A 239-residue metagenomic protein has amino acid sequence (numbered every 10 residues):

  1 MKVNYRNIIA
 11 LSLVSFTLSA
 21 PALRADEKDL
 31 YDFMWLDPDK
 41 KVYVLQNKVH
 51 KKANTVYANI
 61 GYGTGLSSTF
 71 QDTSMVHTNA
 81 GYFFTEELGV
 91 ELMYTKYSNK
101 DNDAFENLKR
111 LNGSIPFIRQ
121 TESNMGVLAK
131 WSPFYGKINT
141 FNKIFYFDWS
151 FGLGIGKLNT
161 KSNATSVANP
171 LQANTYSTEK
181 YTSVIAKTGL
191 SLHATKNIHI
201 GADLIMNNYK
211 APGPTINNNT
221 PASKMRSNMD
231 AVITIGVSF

Functional and structural regions predicted by a protein language model:
R24-G81: Short glycine/proline- and aromatic-enriched beta-strand/turn motifs that initiate or cap beta-hairpins
Y43-V49, L66, F84-E86, K130-Y146 (+2 more regions): Outer-membrane beta-barrel proteins
H50-K52, S68-F70, F117-T121, K143-F145 (+2 more regions): Replace "Gram-negative outer membrane beta-barrel proteins" with "bacterial and organellar outer membrane beta-barrel
V56, E87-V90, K137, L192-I200: Repeated loop/turn-to-beta-strand initiation elements of outer-membrane beta-barrel proteins
I60-T64, Y82, L92-K96, W131 (+3 more regions): Transmembrane beta-barrel strands of outer-membrane/channel proteins
T73-M75, D103-L108, N142-K143, S162-Q172 (+1 more regions): Outer-membrane beta-barrel translocator domains and adjoining extracellular loop/strand segments of Gram-negative
M93-T165: Gram-negative (and chloroplast) outer-membrane scaffold detector with strong preference for beta-barrel transmembrane
M125-W131, R226-F239: Outer-membrane beta-barrel "beta-signal"
